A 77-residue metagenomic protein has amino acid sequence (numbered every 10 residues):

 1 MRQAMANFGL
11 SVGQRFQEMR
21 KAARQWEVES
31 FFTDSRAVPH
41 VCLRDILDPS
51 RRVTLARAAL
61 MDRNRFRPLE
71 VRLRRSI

Functional and structural regions predicted by a protein language model:
M1-V12: Mixed-charge, Lys/Arg-rich low-complexity intrinsically disordered regions
G13-E18: Tryptophan-anchored aromatic micro-motifs
M19-A58: Basic/aromatic-rich interaction segments and small domains that mediate binding to polyanionic partners
I46-I77: Intrinsically disordered, low-complexity, charged/polar segments
